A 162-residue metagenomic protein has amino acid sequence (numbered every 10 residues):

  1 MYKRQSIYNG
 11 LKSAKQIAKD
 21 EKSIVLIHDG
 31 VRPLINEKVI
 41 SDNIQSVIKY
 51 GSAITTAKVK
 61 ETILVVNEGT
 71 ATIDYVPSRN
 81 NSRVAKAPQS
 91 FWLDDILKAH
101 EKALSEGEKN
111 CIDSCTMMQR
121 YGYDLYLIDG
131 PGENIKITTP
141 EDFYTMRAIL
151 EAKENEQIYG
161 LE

Functional and structural regions predicted by a protein language model:
M1-Y2: Conserved small/polar residues in nucleotide/adenosyl-binding loops
Q5-I24: Active-site nucleotide-sugar/metal-binding loop of Leloir-type enzymes
I7-Y8, E37-I40, P140: Conserved strand-to-helix beginnings and helix N-cap segments that scaffold or border functional pockets
G10, D29, K58, W92 (+1 more regions): Residue-level signal for inorganic ion chemistry
K12, Q16, Q45, R120 (+1 more regions): Short, well-ordered alpha-helices that flank and scaffold nucleotide-derived cofactor binding pockets
E21, L34-I128, E162: Conserved core of the sugar-phosphate nucleotidyltransferase
G30-P33, E133: Short glycine-rich anion-binding loops that position phosphate/pyrophosphate groups of nucleotides and phosphorylated
N134-E162: Hydrophobic helical membrane-anchoring modules
